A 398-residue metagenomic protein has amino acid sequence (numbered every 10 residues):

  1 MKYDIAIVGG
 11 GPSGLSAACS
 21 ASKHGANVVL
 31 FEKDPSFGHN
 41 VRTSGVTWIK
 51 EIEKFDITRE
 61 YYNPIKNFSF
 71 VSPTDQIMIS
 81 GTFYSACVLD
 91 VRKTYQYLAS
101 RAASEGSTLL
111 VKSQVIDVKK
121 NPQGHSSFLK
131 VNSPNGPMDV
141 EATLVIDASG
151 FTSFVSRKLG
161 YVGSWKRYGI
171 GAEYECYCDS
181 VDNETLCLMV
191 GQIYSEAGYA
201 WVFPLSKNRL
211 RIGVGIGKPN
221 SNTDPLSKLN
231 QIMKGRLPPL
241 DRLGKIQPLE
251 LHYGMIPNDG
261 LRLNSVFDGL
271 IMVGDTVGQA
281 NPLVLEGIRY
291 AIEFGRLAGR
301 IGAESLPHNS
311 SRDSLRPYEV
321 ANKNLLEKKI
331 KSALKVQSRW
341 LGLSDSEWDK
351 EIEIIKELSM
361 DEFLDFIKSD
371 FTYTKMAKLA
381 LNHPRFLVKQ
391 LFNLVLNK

Functional and structural regions predicted by a protein language model:
M1-S13: Beta1/beta-strand and adjacent pyrophosphate-binding region of the FAD-binding site in flavoprotein oxidoreductases
A6, C19-V41: Glycine-rich FAD pyrophosphate-binding loop
S13, S36, T152: Conserved Rossmann-like nucleotide-cofactor binding loop
H24, R101-D241, P257: Predominantly flavin-linked oxidoreductase catalytic cores and closely associated redox partners
D34-D56: Conserved N-terminal glycine-rich FAD pyrophosphate-binding loop of Rossmann-like flavoproteins
W48-Y97: A conserved beta-strand/loop capping segment in the N-terminal third of enzymes that catalyze redox or closely related
N220-R312: FAD/FMN-dependent oxidoreductases across multiple families
A303-K398: C-terminal helical "tail/cap" subdomain of flavin- and related membrane-associated enzymes
